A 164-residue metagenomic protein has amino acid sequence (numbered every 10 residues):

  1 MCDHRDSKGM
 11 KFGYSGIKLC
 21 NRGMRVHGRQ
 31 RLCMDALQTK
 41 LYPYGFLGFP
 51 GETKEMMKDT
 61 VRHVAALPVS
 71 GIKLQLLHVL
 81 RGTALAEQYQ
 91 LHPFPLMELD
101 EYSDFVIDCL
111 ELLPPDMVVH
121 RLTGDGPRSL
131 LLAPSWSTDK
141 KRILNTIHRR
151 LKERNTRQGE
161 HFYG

Functional and structural regions predicted by a protein language model:
M1-H27, S70-Q75: Core AdoMet radical
C2-R5, L41-G45, S70-L74, M117-T123: Hydrophobic faces of well-ordered beta-strands that scaffold small-molecule active sites in alpha/beta enzyme cores
K11-F12, P50-A66, I107, S129-L131: Catalytic cores of alpha/beta
K11-G13, Q30, M34-M56, L76-R81 (+2 more regions): Conserved strand-turn element in the central/C-terminal portion of the radical SAM core barrel that lines
K18-V26, E52-D59, P93-E101, S135-D139: Alpha-helix N-cap and loop-to-helix initiation/capping positions
V26-C33, M56-V64, Y102-C109: A general structural detector for well-ordered alpha-helical segments in enzyme core domains, enriched
A36-K40, R62-S70: Short helix-capping and hinge/turn segments at secondary-structure transitions, especially at repeat and domain
A65, G71, H78-G164: Auxiliary Fe-S-binding modules of radical SAM enzymes
